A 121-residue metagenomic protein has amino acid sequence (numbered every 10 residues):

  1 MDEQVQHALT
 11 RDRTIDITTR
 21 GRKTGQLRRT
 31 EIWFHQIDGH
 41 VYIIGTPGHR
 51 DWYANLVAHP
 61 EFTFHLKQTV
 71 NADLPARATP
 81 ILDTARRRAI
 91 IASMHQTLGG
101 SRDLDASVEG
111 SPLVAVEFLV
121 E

Functional and structural regions predicted by a protein language model:
M1-Q4, R29-T30, R102: A generic local structural motif
M1-T14: Extreme N-terminal tail/first-helix region
E3-Q4, H35, D73: Generic signal for short, ordered secondary-structure residues within or immediately flanking folded domains
V5-H7, V41-A54: Covalent nucleotidyltransferase core used to form phosphodiester bonds in nucleic acids
L9, T24-Q26, L56, V108: A generic structural micro-feature
L9-T10, R29-E31, E117-V120: Solvent-exposed, well-ordered amphipathic alpha-helical segments that flank/support binding or catalytic loops
D12-T46, F62: Short beta-strand segments
P47-E121: Short, structured beta-strand-loop surface elements
